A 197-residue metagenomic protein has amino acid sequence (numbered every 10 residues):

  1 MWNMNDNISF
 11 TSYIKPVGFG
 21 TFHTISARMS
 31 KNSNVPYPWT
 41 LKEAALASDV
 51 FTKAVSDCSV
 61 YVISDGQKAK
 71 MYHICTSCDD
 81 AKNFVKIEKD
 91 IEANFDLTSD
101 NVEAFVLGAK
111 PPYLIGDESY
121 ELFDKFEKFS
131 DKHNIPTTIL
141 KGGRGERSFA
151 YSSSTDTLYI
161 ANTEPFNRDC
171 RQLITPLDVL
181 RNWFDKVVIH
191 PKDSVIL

Functional and structural regions predicted by a protein language model:
M1-T11, I196-L197: Non-Sec secretion/translocation targeting segments of pathogen effectors
S12-K53: Phosphate-centric recognition/catalysis
E43-S99: Conserved mixed alpha/beta catalytic, RNA-binding, or beta-rich assembly cores of soluble enzyme, regulatory
A54, V62-S64, L107-G108, L140 (+2 more regions): Short beta-strand segments
C75-D79, G108-P112, G143-R144: Acidic, glycine-rich active-site loops and adjacent beta-strand->loop/helix elements that engage anionic groups
A93-T98, P111-G116, Y120: Hydrophobic, low-charge alpha-helical segments
D100-G108: Short glycine-rich phosphate-binding loop at a beta-alpha junction
L114-L197: Divalent-metal-activated hydrolytic enzyme cores
